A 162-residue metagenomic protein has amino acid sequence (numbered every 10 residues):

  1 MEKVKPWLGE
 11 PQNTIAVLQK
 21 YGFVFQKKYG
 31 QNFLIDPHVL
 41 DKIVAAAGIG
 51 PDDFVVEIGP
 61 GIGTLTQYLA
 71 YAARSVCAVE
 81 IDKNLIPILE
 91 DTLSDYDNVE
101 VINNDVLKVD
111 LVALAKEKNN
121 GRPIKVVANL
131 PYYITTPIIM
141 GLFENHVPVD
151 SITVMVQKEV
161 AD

Functional and structural regions predicted by a protein language model:
M1-D162: Catalytic cores of RNA-modifying enzymes
